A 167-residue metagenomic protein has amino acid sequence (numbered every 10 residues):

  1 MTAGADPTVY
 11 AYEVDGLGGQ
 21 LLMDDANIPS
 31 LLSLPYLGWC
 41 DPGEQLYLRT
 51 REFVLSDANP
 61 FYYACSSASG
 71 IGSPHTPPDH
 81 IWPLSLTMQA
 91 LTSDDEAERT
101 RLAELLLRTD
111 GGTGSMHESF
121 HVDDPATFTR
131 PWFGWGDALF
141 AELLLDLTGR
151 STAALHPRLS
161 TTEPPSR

Functional and structural regions predicted by a protein language model:
M1-S85: Extended ligand-binding clefts on enzyme/binding-domain cores
M23-P42, P78-R167: C-terminal capping/lid segments that line or modulate ligand- or cofactor-binding pockets
